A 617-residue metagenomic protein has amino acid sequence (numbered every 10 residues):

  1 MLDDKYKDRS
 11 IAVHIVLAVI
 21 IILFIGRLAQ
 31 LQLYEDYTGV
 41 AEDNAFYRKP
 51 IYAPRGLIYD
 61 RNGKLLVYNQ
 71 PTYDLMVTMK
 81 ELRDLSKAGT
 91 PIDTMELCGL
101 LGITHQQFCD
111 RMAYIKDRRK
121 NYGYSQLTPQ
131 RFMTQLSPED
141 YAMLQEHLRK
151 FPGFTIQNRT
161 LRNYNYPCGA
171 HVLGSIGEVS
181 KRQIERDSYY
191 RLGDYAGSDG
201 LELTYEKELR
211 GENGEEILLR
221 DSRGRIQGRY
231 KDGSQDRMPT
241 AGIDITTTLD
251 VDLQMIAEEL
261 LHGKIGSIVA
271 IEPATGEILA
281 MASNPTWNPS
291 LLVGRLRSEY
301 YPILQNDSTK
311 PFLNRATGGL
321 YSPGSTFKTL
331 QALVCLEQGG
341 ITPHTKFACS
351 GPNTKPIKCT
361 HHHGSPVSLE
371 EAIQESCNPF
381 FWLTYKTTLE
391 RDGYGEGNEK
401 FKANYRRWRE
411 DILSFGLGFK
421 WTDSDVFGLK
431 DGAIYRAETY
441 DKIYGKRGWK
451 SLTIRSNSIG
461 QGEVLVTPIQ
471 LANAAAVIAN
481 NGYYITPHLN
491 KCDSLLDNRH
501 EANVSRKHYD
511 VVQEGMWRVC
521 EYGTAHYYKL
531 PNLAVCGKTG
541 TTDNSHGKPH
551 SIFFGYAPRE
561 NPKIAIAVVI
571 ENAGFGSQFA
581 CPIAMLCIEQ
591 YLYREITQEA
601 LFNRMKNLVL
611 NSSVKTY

Functional and structural regions predicted by a protein language model:
M1-S298, L320, N404-S414, S545 (+2 more regions): Periplasmic/cell-envelope proteins involved in peptidoglycan metabolism and beta-lactam response
V67, D221-I226, Y230-D236, A274-T326 (+2 more regions): Beta-lactam-recognizing serine transpeptidase/beta-lactamase-like catalytic domain environment
